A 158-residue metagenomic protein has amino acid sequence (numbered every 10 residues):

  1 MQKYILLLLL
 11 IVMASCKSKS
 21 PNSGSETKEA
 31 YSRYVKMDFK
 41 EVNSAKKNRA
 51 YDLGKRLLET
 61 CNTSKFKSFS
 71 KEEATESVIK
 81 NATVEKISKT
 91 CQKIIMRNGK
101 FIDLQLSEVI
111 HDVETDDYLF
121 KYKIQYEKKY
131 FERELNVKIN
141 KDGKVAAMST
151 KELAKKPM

Functional and structural regions predicted by a protein language model:
Q2-L7: Sec-dependent signal peptide recognition, specifically the positively charged N-region followed immediately by
M13-S15: C-terminal motif of bacterial Sec signal peptides marking the signal peptidase cleavage site
K17-T60: Short, low-complexity N-terminal intrinsically disordered segments enriched in polar/charged residues
V42-I79, K86: Core segments of small alpha/beta cavity-forming domains
Y51-L57, K93, L153-M158: Signal peptide-directed secreted proteins
S68-V113: Short solvent-exposed beta->alpha transition segments
I110-M158: Exposed beta-sheet edge and beta->alpha loop/turn motif
